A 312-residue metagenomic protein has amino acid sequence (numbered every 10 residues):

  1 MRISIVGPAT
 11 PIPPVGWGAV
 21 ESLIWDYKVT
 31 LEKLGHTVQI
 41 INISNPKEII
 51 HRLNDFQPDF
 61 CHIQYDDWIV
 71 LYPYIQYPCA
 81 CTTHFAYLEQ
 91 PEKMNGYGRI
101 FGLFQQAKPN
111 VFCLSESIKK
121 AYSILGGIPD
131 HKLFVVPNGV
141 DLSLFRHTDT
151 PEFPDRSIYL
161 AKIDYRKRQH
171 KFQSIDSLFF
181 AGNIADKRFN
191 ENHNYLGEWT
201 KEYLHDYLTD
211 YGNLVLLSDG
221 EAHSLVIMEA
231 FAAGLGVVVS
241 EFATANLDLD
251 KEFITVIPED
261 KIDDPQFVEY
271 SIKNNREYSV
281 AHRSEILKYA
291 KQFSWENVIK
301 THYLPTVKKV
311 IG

Functional and structural regions predicted by a protein language model:
A19, I262-I311: A charged, aromatic-enriched C-terminal amphipathic alpha-helix characteristic of glycosyltransferases across folds
P91-E92, S123-I124, P137-D155: Acidic anion/phosphate-binding donor-loop and adjacent secondary structure in glycosyltransferase catalytic cores
K93-V111: Membrane-proximal helix-turn-helix segments that form the acceptor-binding/catalytic region of lipid-linked
Q106-K132: A short, active-site helix/loop in glycosyltransferases that binds the activated sugar's phosphate group
D149-K167, Q173-F179: Conserved donor-binding/catalytic core segment of Leloir-type glycosyltransferases
D219: Aromatic "clamp/platform" in nucleotide-sugar-dependent glycosyltransferases that forms part of the donor/acceptor
G236-S240, N246: Short hydrophobic beta-strand element within catalytic cores of glycosyltransferases and related nucleotide-activated
N246-I272: Change "using UDP/GDP/dTDP sugars" to "using nucleotide sugars
